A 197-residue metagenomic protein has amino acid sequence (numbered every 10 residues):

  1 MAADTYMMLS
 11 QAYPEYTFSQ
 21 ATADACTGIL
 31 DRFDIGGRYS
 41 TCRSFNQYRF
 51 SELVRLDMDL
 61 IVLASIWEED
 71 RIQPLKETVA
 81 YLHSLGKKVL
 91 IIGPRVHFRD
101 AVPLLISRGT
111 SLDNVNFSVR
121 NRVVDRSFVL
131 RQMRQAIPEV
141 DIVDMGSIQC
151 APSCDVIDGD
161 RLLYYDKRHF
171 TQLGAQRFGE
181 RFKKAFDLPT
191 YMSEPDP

Functional and structural regions predicted by a protein language model:
M1-P197: Extracellular glycan-modifying ectodomains
